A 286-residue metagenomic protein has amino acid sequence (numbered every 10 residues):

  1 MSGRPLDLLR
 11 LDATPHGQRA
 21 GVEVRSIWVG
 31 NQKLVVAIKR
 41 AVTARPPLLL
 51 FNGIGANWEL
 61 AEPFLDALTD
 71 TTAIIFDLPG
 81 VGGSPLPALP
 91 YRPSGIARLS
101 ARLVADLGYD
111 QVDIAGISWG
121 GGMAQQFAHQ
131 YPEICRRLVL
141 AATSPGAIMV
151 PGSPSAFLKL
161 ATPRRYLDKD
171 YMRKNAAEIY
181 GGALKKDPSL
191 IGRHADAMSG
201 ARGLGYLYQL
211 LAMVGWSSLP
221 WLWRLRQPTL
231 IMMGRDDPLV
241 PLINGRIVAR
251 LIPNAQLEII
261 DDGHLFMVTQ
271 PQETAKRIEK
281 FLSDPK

Functional and structural regions predicted by a protein language model:
Q32-P85: Conserved HGGG/HGGXW glycine-rich cap/lid loop of the alpha/beta-hydrolase fold
I75-A115: Active-site loop/oxyanion-hole signature of alpha/beta-hydrolase fold enzymes
G116, G120, A124: Gly/Ala-rich beta-loop-alpha elbow adjacent to hydrolase catalytic centers
Q125, H129, C135-R165: Flexible "cap/lid" loop of the alpha/beta hydrolase fold
M149, K169-W221: Conserved alpha/beta-hydrolase catalytic His-Asp/Glu region
L225, I231-M233: Short beta-strand/loop motif that positions the catalytic acidic residue of the alpha/beta-hydrolase fold
D236-V240: Acidic catalytic loop of the alpha/beta-hydrolase fold
G263-A275: Catalytic histidine-centered segment of alpha/beta-hydrolase-like enzymes
